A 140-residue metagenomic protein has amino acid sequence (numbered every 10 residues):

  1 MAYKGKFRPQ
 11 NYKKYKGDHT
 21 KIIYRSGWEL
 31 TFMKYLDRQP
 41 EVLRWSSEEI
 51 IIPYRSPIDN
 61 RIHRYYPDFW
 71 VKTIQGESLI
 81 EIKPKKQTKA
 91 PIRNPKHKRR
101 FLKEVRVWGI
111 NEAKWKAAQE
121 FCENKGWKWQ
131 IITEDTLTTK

Functional and structural regions predicted by a protein language model:
M1-K140: Electrostatic, structured charged patches in enzyme active sites and in nucleic-acid/phosphate-binding
